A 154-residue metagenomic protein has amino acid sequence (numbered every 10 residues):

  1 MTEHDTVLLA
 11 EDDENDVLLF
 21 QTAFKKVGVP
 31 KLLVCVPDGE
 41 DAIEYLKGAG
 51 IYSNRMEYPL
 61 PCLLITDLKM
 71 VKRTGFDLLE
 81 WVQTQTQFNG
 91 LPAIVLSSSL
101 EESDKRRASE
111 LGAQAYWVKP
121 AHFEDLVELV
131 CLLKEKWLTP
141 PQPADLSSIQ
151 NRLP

Functional and structural regions predicted by a protein language model:
D5-N15, F20-K25, L33, L64-I65: Conserved acidic segment of CheY-like receiver
L18, T22, D77, L100-A115 (+1 more regions): Alpha4 helix (beta4-alpha4-beta5 surface) of REC/receiver domains from two-component response regulators
C35, K72-R73, E110: Residue-level signal for the "D+5" position in two-component response regulator receiver
D38, P59, T74-D77: Acidic catalytic/metal-coordinating carboxylates
I51, F76-N89: Short amphipathic alpha-helix used as the core "switch/output" element in two-component signaling
S53-I65: Active-site beta3 strand of CheY-like receiver
D67-L68, S97: Active-site residues of response regulator receiver
V71-K72, E101: The feature encodes the CheY-like receiver
